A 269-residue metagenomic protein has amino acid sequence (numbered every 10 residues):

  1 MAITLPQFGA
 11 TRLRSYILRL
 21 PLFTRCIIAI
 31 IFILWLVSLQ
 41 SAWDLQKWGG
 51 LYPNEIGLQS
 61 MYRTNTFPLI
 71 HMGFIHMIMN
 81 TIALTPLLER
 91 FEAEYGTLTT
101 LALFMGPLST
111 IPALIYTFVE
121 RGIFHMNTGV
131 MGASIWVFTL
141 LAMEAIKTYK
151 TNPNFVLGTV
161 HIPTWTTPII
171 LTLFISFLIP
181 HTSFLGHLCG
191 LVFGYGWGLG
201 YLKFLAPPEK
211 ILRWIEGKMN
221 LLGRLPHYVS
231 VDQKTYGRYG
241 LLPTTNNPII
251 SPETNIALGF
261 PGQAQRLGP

Functional and structural regions predicted by a protein language model:
M1-C26, I30-F32, T117, G158 (+1 more regions): C-terminal transmembrane module of polytopic alpha-helical membrane proteins
G9-M131, I179-G186: N-terminal TM1-TM2 helical hairpin plus the immediately adjacent luminal interfacial "cap"
I31-S38, T85, M143-K147, P168-S176: Alpha-helical transmembrane segments of multi-pass membrane proteins
M77-I78, S109, V160-I169: Short hydrophobic alpha-helical membrane-embedded segments
I82, W136-L140, G186-G194: Hydrophobic core segments of alpha-helical transmembrane domains in multi-pass membrane proteins
G106, I135-W136, W165: Hydrophobic alpha-helical segments of small multi-pass membrane proteins
M126-Y149: Membrane-interface micro-motifs in multi-pass membrane enzymes
E144-V160, K203-P207: Alpha-helical transmembrane bundle and helix-membrane interface signal in multi-pass integral membrane proteins
